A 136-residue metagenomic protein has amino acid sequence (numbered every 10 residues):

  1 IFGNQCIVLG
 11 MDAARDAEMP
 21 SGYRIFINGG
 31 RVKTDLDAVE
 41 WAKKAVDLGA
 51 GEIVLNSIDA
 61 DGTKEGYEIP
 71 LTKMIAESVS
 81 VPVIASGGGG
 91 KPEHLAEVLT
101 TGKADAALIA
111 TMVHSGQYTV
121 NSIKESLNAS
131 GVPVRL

Functional and structural regions predicted by a protein language model:
I1, L95-L136: C-terminal helical cap(s) of enzyme catalytic domains, especially alpha/beta-barrels
I1-G3, K43-V46, T72-E77, L99 (+2 more regions): Surface-exposed amphipathic alpha-helices with a cationic face
I1-L55, D59-A60: Conserved anion-binding
I7-M11, I53-L55, V83-G87, D105-I109: Hydrophobic faces of well-ordered beta-strands that scaffold small-molecule active sites in alpha/beta enzyme cores
E18-R24, K64-Y67, L95-E97, T119-V120: Short, well-ordered secondary-structure micro-motifs
T34, N56, D61-K64, I84-G88 (+1 more regions): Glycine- and other small-residue-rich loops at beta-strand/loop junctions that grip anionic moieties
D35-V39, E65-M74: Charged helix-capping and loop-helix junction motifs
P70-A107: Catalytic cores of alpha/beta
